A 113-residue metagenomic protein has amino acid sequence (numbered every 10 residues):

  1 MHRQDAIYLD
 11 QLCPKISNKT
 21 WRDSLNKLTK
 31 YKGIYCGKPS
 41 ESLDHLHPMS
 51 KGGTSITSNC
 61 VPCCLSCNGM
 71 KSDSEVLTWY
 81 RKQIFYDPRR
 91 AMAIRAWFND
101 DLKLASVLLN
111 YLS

Functional and structural regions predicted by a protein language model:
M1-K32, A91-L109: Short, charged surface segments at domain edges that flank catalytic/cofactor-binding sites
K32-P62, K71-Q83: Histidine-centered nuclease catalytic patch
S58, G69-S113: A detector for short metal-coordination/catalytic motifs
S66: Conserved phosphate-binding loops in nucleotide/dinucleotide-binding enzymes
